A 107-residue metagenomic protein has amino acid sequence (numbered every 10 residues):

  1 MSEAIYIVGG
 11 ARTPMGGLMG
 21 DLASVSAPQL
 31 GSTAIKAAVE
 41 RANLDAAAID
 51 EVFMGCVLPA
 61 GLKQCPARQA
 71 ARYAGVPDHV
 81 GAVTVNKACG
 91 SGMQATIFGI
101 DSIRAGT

Functional and structural regions predicted by a protein language model:
M1, T13, V39-L44, R72-V76 (+1 more regions): Generic secondary-structure signature for well-ordered alpha-helical cores
M1-A27, A37: Condensing-enzyme catalytic core mediating Claisen C-C bond formation in acyl metabolism
I5-Y6, R12-G16, E51, N86-A88 (+1 more regions): Short glycine- and Lys/Arg-enriched binding-loop motifs that mark or flank ligand-binding interfaces
S24-A27, G31, K63, C89: Short, conserved glycine- and acidic-residue-centered signature motifs in active-site or ligand-binding loops
P28-N43, P66-A70, A95, I100: Short, well-ordered amphipathic alpha-helical segments that serve as non-catalytic structural scaffolds within diverse
D45-E51, H79-G81: Short acidic capping loops at alpha-helix termini that bridge into adjacent secondary structure
C56-T107: Conserved catalytic cysteine-centered active-site region of acyl-thioester-dependent Claisen-condensing enzymes
